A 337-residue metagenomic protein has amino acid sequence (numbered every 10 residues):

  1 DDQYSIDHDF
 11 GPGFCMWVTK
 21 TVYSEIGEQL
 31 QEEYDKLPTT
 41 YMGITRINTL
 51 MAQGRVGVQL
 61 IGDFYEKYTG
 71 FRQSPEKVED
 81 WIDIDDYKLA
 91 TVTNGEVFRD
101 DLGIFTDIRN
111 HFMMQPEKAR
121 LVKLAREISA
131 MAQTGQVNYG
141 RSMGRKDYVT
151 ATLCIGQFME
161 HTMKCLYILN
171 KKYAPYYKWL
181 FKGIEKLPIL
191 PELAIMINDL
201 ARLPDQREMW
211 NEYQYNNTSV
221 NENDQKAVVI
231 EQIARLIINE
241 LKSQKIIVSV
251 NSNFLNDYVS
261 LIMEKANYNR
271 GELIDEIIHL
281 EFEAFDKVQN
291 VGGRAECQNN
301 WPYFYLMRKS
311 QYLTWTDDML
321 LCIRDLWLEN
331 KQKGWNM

Functional and structural regions predicted by a protein language model:
D1, G43-M51, A174-Y177, F181: Non-catalytic regulatory/linker segments of enzymes
D1-T19: Active-site nucleotide-donor binding segment shared across nucleotidyl transfer reactions
C15, T21, I168-K172, R324: Short, function-defining helix-loop hinge/capping sites that tune catalysis or transport
V18-Y23, R145-V149: A generic structural motif
Y23-G144: Conserved NTP/Mg2+-binding pocket subregion across the NTase superfamily
T91-Y268: Conserved nucleotidyltransferase catalytic core and NTase-mimicking acidic/glycine-rich helix/loop elements in nucleic
N269-M337: Short amphipathic alpha-helical interaction elements located at domain edges and within/adjacent to intrinsically
